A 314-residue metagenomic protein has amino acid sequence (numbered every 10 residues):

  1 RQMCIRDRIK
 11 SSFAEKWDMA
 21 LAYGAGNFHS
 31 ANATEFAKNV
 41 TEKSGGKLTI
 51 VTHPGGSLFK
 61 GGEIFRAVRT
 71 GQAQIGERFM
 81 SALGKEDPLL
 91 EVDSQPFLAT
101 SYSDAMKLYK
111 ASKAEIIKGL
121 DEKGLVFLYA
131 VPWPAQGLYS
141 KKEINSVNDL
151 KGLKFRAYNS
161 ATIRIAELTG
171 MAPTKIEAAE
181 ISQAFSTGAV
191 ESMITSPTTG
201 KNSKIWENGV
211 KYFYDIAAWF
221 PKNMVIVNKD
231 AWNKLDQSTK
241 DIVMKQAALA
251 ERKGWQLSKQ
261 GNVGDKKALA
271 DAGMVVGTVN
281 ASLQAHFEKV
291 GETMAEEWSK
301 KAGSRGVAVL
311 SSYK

Functional and structural regions predicted by a protein language model:
R1-I5: Short, small-residue-biased leader/transition segments that mark boundaries at the very start of proteins
I9-M106, S112-I116, L120-K314: N-terminal secretory/targeting leader peptides
